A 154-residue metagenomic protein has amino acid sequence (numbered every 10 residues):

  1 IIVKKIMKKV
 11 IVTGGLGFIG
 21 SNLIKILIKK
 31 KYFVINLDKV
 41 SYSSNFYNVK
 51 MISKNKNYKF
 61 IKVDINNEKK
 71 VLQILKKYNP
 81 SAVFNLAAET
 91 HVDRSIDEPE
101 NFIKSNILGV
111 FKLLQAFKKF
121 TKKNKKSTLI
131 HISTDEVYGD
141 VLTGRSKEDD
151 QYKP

Functional and structural regions predicted by a protein language model:
I1-P154: N-terminal Rossmann-like NAD(P)+-binding domain of SDR-like oxidoreductases, especially those catalyzing
